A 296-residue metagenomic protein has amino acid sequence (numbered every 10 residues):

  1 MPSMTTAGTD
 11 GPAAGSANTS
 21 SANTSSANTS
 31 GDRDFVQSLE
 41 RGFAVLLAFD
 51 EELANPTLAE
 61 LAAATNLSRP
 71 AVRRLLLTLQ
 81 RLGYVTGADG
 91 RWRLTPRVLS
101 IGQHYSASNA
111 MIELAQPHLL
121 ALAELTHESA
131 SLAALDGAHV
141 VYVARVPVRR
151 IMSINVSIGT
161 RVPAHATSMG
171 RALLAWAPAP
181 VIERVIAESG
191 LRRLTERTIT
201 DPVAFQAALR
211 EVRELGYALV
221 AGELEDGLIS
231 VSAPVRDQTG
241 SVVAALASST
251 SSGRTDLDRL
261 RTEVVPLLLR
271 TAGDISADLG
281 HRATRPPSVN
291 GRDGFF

Functional and structural regions predicted by a protein language model:
M1-N18, N23, A27-I112, G273-H281 (+1 more regions): N-terminal helix-turn-helix
P2-G8, I151-D226, D274, F296: Short, solvent-exposed recognition segments
R93-S189: Amphipathic alpha-helical effector-binding/dimerization core of metabolite-sensing transcriptional regulators
E113-L125, E211, L215, D274-D278: Amphipathic alpha-helical regulatory segments at dimerization interfaces that relay allosteric signals between sensory
L215, D226, A244-F296: Juxtadomain coupling helices with adjacent low-complexity linkers
I229-A233: Short hydrophobic beta-strand micro-motif common in sensory/regulatory domains
V235-Q238: Sensor-regulatory modules in signal-transduction proteins
